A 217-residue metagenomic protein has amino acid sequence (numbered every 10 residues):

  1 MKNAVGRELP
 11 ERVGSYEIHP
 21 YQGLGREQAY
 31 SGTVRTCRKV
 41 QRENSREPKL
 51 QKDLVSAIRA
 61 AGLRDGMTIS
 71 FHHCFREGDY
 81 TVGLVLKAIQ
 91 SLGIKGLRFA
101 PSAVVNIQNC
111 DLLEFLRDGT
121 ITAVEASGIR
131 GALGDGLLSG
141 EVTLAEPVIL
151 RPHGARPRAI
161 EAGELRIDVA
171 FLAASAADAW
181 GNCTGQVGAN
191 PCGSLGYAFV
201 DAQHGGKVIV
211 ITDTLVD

Functional and structural regions predicted by a protein language model:
M1-D217: Conserved alpha/beta enzyme-core scaffold
